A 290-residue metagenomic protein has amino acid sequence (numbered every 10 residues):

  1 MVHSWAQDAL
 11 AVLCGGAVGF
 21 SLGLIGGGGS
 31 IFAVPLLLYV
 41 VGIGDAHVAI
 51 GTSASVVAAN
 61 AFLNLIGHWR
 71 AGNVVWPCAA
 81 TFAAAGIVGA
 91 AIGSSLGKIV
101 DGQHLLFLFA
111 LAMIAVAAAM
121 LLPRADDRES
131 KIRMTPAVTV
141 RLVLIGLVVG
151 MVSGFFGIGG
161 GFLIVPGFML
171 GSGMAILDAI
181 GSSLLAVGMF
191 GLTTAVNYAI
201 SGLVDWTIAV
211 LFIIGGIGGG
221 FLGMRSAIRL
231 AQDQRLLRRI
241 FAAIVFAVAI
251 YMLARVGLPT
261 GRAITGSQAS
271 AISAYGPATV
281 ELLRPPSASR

Functional and structural regions predicted by a protein language model:
M1-S21, V34-A46, I66-M151, L170 (+1 more regions): Juxtamembrane transmembrane-helix boundary motif
I25-V34, G157-G167: Transmembrane helix boundary and interhelical junction motifs in multipass membrane proteins
G44-T52, P77, G173-L184: Membrane-interface alpha-helices at helix entry/exit sites of multi-pass transporters
I50-V57, I87, I180-G188, I213-I217 (+1 more regions): Transmembrane helix-bundle signature of multi-pass membrane transporters/permeases
A58-A61, I114-A117, G188-G191, A249: Small-residue-rich packing faces within the transmembrane alpha-helices of Major Facilitator Superfamily
L63-I66, F155, G159-F162, V196: Membrane-embedded alpha-helices of multi-pass transport/permease systems
L142, L163-G167, G171, L184 (+1 more regions): Non-catalytic alpha-helical scaffold/packing segments enriched in small hydrophobic residues
T194-I200: Membrane-helix boundary/interface segments in integral membrane proteins
